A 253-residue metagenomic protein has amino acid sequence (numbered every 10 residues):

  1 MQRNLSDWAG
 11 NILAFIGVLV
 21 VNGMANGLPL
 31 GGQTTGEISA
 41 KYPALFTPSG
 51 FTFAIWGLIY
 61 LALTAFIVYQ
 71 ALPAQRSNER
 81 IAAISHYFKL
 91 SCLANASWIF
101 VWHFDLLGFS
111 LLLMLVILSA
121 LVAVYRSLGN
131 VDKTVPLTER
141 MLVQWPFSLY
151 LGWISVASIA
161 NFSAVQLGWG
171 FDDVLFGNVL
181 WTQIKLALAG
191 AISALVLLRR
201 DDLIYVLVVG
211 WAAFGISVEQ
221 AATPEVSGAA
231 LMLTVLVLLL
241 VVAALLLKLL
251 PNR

Functional and structural regions predicted by a protein language model:
M1-I12, W56: N-terminal membrane topogenic signal
R3, L72-P73, R126-K133, A244-R253: Membrane-interface capping segments at transmembrane-helix boundaries
F15-G32: Alpha-helical transmembrane segments of multi-pass membrane proteins
A40-I55, R140-S148, F171-Q183: Short aromatic-rich membrane-water interface segments that cap or initiate transmembrane helices in multi-pass membrane
T64-S77, I81-A82, K89-L111, L115-L137: Internal transmembrane alpha-helix with an interfacial aromatic "cap," most often the third helix
S97-L112, W169-F176, L197-R200, A221-S227: Membrane-interface helix caps and helix-loop-helix hairpins in membrane proteins
V116-R126, A213-I216, V237-A244: Alpha-helical transmembrane segments and their membrane-interface exit regions
Y205-G215: Central hydrophobic cores of alpha-helical transmembrane segments in multi-pass integral membrane proteins
